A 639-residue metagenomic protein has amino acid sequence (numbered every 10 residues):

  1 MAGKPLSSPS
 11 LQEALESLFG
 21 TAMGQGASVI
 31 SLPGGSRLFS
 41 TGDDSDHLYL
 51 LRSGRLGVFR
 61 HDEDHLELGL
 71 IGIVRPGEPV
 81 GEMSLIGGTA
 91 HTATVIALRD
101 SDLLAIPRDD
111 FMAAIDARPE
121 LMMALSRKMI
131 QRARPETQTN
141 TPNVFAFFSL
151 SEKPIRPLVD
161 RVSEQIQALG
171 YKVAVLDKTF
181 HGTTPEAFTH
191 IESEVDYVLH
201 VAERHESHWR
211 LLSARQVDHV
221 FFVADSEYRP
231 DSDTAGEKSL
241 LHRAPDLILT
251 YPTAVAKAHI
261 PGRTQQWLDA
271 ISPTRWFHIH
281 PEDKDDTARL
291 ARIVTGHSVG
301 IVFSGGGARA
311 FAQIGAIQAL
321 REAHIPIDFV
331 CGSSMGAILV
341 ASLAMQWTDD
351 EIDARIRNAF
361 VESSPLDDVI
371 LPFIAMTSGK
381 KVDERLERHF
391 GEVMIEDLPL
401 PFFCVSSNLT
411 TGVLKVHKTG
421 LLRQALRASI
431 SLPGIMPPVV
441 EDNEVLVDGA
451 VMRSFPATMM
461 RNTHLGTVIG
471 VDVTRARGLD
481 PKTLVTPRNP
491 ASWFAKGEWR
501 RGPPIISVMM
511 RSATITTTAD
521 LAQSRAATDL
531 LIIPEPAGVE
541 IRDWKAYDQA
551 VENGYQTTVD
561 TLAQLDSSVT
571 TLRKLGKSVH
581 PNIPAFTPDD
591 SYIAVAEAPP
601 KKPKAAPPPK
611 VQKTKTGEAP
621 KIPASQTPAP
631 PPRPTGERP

Functional and structural regions predicted by a protein language model:
M1-S149, P154-P157: Cytosolic regulatory regions built on CNB/CRP/Popeye-like sensor folds
Q138-F180, V299-G305: Walker A (P-loop) phosphate-binding motif
A146-S149, L176, V198-A202, V220-S226 (+2 more regions): Conserved beta-strand segments of the P-loop GTPase G domain that flank and frequently precede/overlap
E192-W209, V447-A450: Switch II (G3) loop of P-loop NTPases
S207-Y228: Inter-motif core of Ras-like GTPase G domains
H242-P245, L249-S272, E282-K284, V299 (+8 more regions): Non-catalytic peripheral regions of patatin-like phospholipases
D283-V330: Helix-rich "cap/lid" substructures immediately adjacent to catalytic or cofactor-binding pockets
S304, P326-M345: Catalytic nucleophile loop
